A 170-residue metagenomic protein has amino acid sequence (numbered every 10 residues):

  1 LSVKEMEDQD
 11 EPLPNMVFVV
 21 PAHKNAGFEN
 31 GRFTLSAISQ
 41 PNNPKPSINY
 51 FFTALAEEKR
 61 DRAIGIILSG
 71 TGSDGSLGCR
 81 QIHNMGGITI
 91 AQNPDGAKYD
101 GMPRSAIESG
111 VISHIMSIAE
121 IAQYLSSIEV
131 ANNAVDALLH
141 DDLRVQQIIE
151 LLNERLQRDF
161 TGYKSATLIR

Functional and structural regions predicted by a protein language model:
L1-R170: Conserved acid/base catalytic micro-environments in cytosolic active-site loops
